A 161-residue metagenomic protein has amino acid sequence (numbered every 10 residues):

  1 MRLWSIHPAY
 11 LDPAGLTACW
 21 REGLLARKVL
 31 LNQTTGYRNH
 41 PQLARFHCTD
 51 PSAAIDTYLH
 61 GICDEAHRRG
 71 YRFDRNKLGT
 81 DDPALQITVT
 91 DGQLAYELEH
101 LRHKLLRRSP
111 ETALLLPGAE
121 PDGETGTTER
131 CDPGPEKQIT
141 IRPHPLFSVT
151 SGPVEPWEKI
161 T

Functional and structural regions predicted by a protein language model:
M1-L16, E22-Q33, H47-T161: Sequence termini and other peripheral, non-core segments
T35-Y37: Short beta-strand
H40: Conserved, mostly hydrophobic/aromatic
